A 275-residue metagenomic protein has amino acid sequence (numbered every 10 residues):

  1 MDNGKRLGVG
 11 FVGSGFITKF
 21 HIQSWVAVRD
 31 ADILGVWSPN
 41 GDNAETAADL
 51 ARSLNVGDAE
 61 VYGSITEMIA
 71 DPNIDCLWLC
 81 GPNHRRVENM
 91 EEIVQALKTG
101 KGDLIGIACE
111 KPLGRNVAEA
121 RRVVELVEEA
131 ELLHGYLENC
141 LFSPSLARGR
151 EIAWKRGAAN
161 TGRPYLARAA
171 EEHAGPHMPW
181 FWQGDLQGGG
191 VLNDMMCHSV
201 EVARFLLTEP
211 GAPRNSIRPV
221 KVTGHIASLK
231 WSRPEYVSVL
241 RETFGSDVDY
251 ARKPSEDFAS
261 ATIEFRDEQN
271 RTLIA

Functional and structural regions predicted by a protein language model:
M1-L54, H84: N-terminal Rossmann-like dinucleotide-binding module
D2, A51-V56, V94-G106, K155-N160 (+2 more regions): Alpha-helix termini
G15, V87-E91, A118-R121, S143-A147 (+3 more regions): A structural signal for well-ordered alpha-helical segments within the folded catalytic domains of diverse enzymes
A31-I33, I74, L104, P164 (+1 more regions): Core-facing hydrophobic residues within beta-strands of well-ordered domains
I33-L34, V61, I107, H134: Hydrophobic/aromatic residues located in beta-strands of well-ordered beta-sheets within soluble catalytic
G57-E128, S145: Beta-loop-alpha module in the N-terminal Rossmann-like domain of NAD(P)-dependent dehydrogenases, especially those
G106-P179, S199-V200: A contiguous active-site-proximal alpha/beta segment in oxidoreductase catalytic domains
P179-I274: Rossmann-like dinucleotide-binding domain that binds NAD(P)(H)
